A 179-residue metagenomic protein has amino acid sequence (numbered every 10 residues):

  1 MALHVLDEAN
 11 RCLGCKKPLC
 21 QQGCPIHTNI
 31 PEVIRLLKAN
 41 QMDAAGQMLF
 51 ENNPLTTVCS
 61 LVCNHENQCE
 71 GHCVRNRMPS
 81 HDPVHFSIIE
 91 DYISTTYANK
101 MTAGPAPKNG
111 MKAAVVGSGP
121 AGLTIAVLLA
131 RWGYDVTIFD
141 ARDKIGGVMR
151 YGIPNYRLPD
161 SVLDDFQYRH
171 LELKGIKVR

Functional and structural regions predicted by a protein language model:
M1-K112: Ferredoxin-type iron-sulfur electron-transfer modules and their immediate structural context
H27-A39, L49-F50, H72, R77-S87 (+1 more regions): Beta1-alpha1 glycine-rich phosphate/pyrophosphate-binding loop at the start of Rossmann-like nucleotide-binding domains
